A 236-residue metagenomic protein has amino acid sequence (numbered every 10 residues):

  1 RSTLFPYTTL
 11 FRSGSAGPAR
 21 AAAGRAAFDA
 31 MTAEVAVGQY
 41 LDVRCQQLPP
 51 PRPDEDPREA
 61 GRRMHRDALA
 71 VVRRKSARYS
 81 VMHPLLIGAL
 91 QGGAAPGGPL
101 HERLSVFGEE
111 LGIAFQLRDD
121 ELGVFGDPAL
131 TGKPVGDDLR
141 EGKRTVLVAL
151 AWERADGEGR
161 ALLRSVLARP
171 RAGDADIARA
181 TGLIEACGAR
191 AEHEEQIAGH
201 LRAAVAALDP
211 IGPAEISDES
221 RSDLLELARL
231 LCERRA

Functional and structural regions predicted by a protein language model:
T3-L10: Short, small-residue-biased leader/transition segments that mark boundaries at the very start of proteins
F11-S13, H83-G92, A151-A155, A207-I211: Well-ordered alpha-helical scaffold segments within catalytic/enzyme domains
G14-F125: All-alpha helical catalytic cores of prenyl diphosphate-utilizing isoprenoid enzymes
G17-P18, P96, A155-L163, E215: Structural helix-adjacent loops and short alpha-helical linkers that scaffold large soluble proteins
A22, A26, R164, A178 (+2 more regions): Short, charged, amphipathic alpha-helical segments
G38, S80, V148, A204 (+1 more regions): Residue-level signal for inorganic ion chemistry
R52-A77, E102-V106, P128-R154, R160-A198: Divalent-cation-assisted or electrostatically stabilized phosphate/pyrophosphate-binding catalytic cores
H200, I211, E215-A236: Short, amphipathic C-terminal "tail helix"
